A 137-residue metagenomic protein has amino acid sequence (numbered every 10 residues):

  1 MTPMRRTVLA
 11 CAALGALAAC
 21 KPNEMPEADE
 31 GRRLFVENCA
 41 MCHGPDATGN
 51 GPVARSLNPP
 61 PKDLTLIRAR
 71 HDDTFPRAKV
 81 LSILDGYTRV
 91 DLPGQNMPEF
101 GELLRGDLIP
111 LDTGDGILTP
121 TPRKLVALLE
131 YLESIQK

Functional and structural regions predicted by a protein language model:
M1-C20: Sec-dependent bacterial lipoprotein signal peptides
A19-L34, D72: Electrostatic cytochrome c docking/interface patches
K21-E24, C42-T48, E102, E133: Detector for the c-type heme attachment site
A28-E37, L118-R123: Sequence context surrounding c-type heme c attachment/ligation sites in exported
G31, F35-P45, M97, L128 (+1 more regions): The canonical Cys-X-X-Cys-His
R32, P52-S56: Short cysteine/histidine-rich zinc-coordinating motifs and their immediately flanking basic loops
A40, D85-R89, E133-K137: Sec-exported extracytoplasmic/periplasmic mature domains
L57-I117, L128: Extracytoplasmic electron-transfer domains, predominantly the class I c-type cytochrome c fold
